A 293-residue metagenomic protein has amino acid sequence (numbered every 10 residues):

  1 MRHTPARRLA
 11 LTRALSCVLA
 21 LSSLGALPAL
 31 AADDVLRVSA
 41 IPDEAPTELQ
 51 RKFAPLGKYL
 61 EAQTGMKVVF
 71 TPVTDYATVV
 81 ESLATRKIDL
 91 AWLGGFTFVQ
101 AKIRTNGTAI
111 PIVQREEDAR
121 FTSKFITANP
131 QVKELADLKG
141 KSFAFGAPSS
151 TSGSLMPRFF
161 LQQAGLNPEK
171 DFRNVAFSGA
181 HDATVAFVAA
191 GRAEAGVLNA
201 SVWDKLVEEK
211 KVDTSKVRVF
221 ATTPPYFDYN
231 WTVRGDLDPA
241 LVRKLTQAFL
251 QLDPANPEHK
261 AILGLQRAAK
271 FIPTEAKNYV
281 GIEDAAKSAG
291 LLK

Functional and structural regions predicted by a protein language model:
M1-A10: N-terminal secretory signal peptides that target proteins for export/translocation
T12-A26: Bacterial N-terminal signal peptides
A32-A40, E44-P55, Y226-D228, T232-K293: An extracytoplasmic/periplasmic, membrane-proximal ligand-sensing/linker region
D33-F96: Extracytoplasmic small-molecule ligand-binding "clamshell" domains of the periplasmic binding protein/Venus flytrap
D43-P46, R115-E117, I126-V132, G146-S154: Short coil/turn segments
A77-A91, R104-T105, A136-K139, A180-S201: Short helices/loops that flank or line small-molecule/ion binding pockets
E81-D137: Acidic, polar ligand-binding/catalytic clefts
Q131, K141-A240: Pocket-lining segment of extracytoplasmic ligand-binding domains
